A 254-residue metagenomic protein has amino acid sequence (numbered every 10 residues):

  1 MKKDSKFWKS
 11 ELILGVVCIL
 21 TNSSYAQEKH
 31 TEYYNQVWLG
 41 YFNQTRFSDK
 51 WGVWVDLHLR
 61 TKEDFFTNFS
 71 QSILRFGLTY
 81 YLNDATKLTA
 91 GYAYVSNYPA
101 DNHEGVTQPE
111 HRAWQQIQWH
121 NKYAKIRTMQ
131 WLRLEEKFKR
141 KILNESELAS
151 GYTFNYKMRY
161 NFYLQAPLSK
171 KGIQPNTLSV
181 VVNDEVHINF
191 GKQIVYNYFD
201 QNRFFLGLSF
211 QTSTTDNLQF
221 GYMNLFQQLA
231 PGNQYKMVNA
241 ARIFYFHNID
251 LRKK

Functional and structural regions predicted by a protein language model:
E28-K87, G91, V95-Y98: Start-of-domain marker
Y33-V37, S70-S72, P109-A113, Y152-Y160 (+2 more regions): Residues that define the transmembrane beta-barrel architecture of outer-membrane proteins
Y41, R75-F76, Q115-I117, Y160-F162 (+2 more regions): Membrane-embedded beta-strands of outer-membrane beta-barrel proteins, especially the hydrophobic/small aromatic
T45, Y80, Y92, W119-N121 (+3 more regions): Residue-level signature of outer-membrane beta-barrel architecture
F47-K50, A85, K122-T128, L168-L178 (+2 more regions): Short loop/turn motifs that connect adjacent beta-strands in outer-membrane beta-barrel proteins
V53-V55, L88-A90, I126-L132, M158 (+4 more regions): Transmembrane beta-strands of outer-membrane beta-barrel proteins
L57-E63, Y92-Y98, N121-Y123, L134-F138 (+3 more regions): Transmembrane beta-strands of outer-membrane beta-barrel pores
I117, M237-K254: Outer-membrane beta-barrel "beta-signal"
